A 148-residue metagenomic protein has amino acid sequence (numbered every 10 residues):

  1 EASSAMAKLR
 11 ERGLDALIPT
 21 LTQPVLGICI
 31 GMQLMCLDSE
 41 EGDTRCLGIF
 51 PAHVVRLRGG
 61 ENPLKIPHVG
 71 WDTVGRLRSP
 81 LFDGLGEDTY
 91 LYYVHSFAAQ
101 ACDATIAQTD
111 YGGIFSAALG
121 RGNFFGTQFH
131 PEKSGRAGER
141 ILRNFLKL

Functional and structural regions predicted by a protein language model:
E1-V69: Cysteine-nucleophile active-site neighborhood
T20-L21, H53-L148: Amide-donor transfer/coupling interface in amidating biosynthetic enzymes
